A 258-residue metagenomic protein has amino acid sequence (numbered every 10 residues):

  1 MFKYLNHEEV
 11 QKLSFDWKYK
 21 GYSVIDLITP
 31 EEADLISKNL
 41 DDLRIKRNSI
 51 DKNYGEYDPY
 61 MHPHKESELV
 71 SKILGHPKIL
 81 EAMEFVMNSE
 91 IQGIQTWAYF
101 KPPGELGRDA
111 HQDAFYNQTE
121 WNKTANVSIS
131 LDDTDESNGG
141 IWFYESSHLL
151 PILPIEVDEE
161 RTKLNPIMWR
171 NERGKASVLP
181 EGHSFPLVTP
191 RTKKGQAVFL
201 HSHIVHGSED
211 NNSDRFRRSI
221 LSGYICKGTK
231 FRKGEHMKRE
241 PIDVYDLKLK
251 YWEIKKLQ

Functional and structural regions predicted by a protein language model:
M1-T119, E235, P241-K255: Non-heme Fe(II)-dependent double-stranded beta-helix
F2-K3, R44-K52, V157, A197-F199 (+1 more regions): Non-heme Fe(II)/2-oxoglutarate
Y22, N122-N126, N138, L187 (+1 more regions): Extracellular structured ligand-interaction cores
E32, F100, D135, L150 (+1 more regions): Feature marks short, surface-exposed loop/turn motifs that line or immediately flank catalytic pockets and channel
S89, A114, I129-G140, S146-H148: Active-site region of the double-stranded beta-helix
H111-T124, F185, T192, R215: A short beta-loop-beta micro-motif enriched in histidine and acidic residues
Q118-E136, R191-T192, G223-C226: Short, conserved beta-strand element in jelly-roll/cupin
S137-V205: Double-stranded beta-helix
